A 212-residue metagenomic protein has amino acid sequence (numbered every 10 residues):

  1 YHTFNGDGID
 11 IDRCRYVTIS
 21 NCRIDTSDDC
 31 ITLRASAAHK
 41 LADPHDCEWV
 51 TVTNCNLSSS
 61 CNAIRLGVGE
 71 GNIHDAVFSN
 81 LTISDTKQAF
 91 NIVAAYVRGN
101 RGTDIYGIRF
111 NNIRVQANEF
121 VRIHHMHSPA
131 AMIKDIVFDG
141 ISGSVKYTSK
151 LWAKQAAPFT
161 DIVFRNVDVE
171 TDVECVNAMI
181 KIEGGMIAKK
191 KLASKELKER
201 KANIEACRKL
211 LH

Functional and structural regions predicted by a protein language model:
Y1-H212: Extracellular/periplasmic carbohydrate-active domains that bind, remodel, or depolymerize complex polysaccharides
